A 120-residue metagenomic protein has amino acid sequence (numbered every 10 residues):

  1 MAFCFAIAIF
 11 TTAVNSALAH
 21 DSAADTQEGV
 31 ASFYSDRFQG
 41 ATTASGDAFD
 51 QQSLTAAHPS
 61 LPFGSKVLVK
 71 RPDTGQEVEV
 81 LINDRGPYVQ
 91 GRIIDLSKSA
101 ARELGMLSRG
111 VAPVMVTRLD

Functional and structural regions predicted by a protein language model:
M1-D120: Secreted/periplasmic proteins
